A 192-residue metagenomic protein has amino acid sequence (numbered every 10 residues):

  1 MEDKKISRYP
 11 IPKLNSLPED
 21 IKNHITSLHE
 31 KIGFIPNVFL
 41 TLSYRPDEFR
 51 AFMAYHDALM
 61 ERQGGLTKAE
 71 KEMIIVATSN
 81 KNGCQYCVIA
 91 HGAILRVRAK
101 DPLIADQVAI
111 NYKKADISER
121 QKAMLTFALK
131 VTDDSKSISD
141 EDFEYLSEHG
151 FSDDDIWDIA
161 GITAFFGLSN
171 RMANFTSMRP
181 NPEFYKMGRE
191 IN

Functional and structural regions predicted by a protein language model:
M1-N192: Hydrophobic alpha-helical segments
